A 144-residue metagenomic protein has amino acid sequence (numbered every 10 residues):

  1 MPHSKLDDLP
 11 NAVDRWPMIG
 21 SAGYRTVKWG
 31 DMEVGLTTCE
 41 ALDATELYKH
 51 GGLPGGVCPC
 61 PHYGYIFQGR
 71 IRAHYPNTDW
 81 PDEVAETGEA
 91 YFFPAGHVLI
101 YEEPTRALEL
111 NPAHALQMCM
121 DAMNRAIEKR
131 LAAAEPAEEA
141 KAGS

Functional and structural regions predicted by a protein language model:
M1-L47, P54-G55, E83, A132-S144: A short, N-terminal "cap"/entry segment at the start of jelly-roll beta-barrel domains of the cupin/DSBH fold
T38, Y75-N77, A95, Y101-E103 (+1 more regions): Residue-level recognition of conserved beta-strand positions in structured domain cores
E46-K49, E83-E86, M118-A122: A short, polar/proline- and glycine-enriched secondary-structure boundary/capping micro-motif
G56-A73: Short, conserved beta-strand element in jelly-roll/cupin
Y63, R70, G96-V98, P104-R106: Structural motif
N77-G96: Short acidic-glycine-tyrosine-enriched beta hairpin
I100-S144: Double-stranded beta-helix
